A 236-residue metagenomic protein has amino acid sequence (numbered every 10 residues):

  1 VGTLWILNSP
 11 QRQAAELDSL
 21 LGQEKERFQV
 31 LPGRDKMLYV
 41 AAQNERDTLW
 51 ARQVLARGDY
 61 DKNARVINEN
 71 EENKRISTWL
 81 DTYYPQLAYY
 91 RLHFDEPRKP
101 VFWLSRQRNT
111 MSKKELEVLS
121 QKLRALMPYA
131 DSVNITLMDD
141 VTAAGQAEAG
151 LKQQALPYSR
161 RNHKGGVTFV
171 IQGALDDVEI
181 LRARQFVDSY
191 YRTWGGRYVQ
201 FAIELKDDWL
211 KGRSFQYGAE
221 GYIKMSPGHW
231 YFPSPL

Functional and structural regions predicted by a protein language model:
V1-M37, E45-L236: N-terminal targeting leaders
